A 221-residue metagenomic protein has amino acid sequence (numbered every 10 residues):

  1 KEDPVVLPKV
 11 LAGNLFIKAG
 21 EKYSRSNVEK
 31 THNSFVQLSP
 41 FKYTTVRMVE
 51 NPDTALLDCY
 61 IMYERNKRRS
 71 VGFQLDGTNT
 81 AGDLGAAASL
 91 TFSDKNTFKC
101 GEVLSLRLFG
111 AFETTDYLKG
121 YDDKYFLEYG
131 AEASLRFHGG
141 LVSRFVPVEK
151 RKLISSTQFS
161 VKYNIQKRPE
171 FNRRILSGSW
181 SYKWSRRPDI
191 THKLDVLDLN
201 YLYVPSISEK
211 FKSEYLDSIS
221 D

Functional and structural regions predicted by a protein language model:
K1-N79, G110: Periplasmic polypeptide-binding modules associated with outer-membrane biogenesis and secretion
E2-D3, S70, D122-D221: Transmembrane beta-strand segments of outer-membrane beta-barrel domains in Gram-negative and organellar OMPs
A12, K30, L56-D58, S70-G72 (+4 more regions): Transmembrane beta-barrel architecture of outer membranes
N14, T31-S34, L38, D76 (+5 more regions): Generic, well-ordered alpha-helical scaffold segments in large soluble proteins
N14-L15, M48, R69-N79, A88-L90 (+4 more regions): Transmembrane beta-strand segments that form the barrel wall of outer-membrane beta-barrel proteins
S26-S34, T44-V49, A111-F145: Amphipathic, soluble alpha/beta structural segments
Q37-K42, Y63-R69, D94-V103, V142-S143 (+1 more regions): Secondary-structure transition/capping motifs at alpha-helix termini and the adjoining loop/turn into the next element
P52-T54, T80-D83, F98-C100, R168-E170: Short glycine/serine/proline-enriched coil/turn segments at secondary-structure junctions
